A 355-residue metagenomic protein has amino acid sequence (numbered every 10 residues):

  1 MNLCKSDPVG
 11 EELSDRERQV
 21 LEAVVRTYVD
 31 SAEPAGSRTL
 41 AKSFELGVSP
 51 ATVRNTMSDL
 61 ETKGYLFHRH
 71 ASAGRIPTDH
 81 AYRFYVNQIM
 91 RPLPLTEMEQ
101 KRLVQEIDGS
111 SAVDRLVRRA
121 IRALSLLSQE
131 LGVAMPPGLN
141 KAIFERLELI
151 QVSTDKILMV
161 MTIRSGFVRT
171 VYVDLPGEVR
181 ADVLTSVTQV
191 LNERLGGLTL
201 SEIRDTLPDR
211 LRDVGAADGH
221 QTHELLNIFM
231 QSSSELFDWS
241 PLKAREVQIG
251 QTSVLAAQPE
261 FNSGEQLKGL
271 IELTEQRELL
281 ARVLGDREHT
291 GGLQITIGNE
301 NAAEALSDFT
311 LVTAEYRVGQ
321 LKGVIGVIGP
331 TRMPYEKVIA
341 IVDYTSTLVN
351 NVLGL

Functional and structural regions predicted by a protein language model:
M1-E12: N-terminal intrinsically disordered/low-complexity leader segments
P8-V9, L66-A71, R332: A short glycine/serine-rich beta->alpha loop
E12-L13, V48, P77, L95: Alpha-helical hairpin
L13, E17-L21: Short, leucine-enriched amphipathic alpha-helices that occur as contiguous helical runs
L13, E33, P259: Residue-level marker of regulatory loop/turn positions in helix-turn-helix DNA-binding domains and in histidine
A23-R26, D30, P34-M90: N-terminal helix-turn-helix
R83, N87-M90, P94-I325, P330-L355: Intrinsically disordered, acidic Ser/Thr/Pro-rich low-complexity regulatory segments
